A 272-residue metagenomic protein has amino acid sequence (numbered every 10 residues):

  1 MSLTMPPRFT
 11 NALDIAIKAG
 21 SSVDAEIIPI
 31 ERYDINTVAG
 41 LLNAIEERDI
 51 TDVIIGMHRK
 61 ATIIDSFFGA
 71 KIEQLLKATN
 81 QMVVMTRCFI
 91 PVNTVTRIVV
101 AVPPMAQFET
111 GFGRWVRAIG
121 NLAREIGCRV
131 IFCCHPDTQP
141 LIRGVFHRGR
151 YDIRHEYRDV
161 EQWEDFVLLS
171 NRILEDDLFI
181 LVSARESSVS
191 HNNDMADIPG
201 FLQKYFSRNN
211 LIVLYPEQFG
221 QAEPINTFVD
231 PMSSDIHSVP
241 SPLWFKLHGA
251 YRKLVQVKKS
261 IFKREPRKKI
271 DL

Functional and structural regions predicted by a protein language model:
M1-T4, T51-D52, M57-W163, L174-L178 (+1 more regions): Intrinsically disordered or low-complexity boundary/linker segments at protein termini and domain junctions
S2-V38, I45-R48, D52-A61, F68-A70: Soluble catalytic regions of membrane-associated enzymes that act on cell-envelope and secretory-pathway components
N11-K18, S22, N43, E47 (+4 more regions): Charged/polar, solvent-exposed surface patches and flexible loops
I15, G40, R114-A118: Well-ordered alpha-helical segments embedded in enzymatic catalytic cores
I27-A44, H135-P136, D152-R172: A short, well-structured beta->alpha microelement
